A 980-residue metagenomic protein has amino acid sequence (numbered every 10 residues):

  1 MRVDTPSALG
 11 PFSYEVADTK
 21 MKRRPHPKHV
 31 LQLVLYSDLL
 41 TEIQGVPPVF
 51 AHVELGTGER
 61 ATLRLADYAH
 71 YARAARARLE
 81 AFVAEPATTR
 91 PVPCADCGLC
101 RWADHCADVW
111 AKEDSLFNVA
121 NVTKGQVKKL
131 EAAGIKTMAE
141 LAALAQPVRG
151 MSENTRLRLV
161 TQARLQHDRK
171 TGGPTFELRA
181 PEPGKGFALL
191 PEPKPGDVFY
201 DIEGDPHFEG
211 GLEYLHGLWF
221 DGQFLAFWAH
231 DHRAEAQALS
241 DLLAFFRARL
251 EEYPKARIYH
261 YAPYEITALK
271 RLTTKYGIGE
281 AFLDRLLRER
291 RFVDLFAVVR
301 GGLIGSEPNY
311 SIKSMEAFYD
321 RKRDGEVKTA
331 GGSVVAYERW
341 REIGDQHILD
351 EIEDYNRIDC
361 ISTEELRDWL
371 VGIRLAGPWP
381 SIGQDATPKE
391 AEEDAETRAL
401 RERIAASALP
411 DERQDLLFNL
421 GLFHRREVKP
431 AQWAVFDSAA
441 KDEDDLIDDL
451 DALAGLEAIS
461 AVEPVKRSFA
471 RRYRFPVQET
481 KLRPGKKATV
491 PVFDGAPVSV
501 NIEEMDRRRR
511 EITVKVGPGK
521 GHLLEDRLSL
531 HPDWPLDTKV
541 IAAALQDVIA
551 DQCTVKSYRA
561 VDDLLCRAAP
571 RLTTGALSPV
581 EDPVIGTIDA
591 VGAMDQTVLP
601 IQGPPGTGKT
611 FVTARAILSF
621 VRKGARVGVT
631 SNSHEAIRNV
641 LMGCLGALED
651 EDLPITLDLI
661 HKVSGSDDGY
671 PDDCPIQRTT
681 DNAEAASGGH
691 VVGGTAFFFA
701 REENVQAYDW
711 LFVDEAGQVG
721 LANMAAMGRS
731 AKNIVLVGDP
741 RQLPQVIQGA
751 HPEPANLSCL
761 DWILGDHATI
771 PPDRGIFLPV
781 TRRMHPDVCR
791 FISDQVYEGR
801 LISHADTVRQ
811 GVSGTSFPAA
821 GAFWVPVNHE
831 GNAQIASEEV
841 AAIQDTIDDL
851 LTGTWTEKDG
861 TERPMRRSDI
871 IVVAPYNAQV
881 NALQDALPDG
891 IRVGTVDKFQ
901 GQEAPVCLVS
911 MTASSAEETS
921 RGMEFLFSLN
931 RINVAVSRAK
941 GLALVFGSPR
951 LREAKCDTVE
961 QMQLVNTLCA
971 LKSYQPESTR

Functional and structural regions predicted by a protein language model:
M1-R76, G217-L225, A229-D241: Mg2+/Mn2+-dependent nuclease catalytic core
R2-S7, R23-V49, L243-L250, G301 (+4 more regions): Metal-dependent nuclease catalytic cores in nucleic-acid-processing enzymes, especially RNase H-like/related
S7-P11, H26-L65, Y259, E280-R357: Active-site-proximal helix-loop-helix substrate-binding element of RNase H-like nuclease domains
P86-A120, K124, G331-V334, W340-A408: Mixed-charge, glycine-rich, non-catalytic linkers/tails in nucleic-acid processing enzymes
V127-E209, Y214, R247-A248, E412 (+1 more regions): Long, highly charged low-complexity segments
L375-P484, A488-G495, I835-S837, A841-D848 (+4 more regions): Accessory interdomain/linker segments of ATP-dependent helicases and helicase-like nucleic-acid enzymes that mediate
G519-T695, R800-W855: ASCE P-loop NTPase motor cores of helicases and related translocases
R622-G624, S631-G643, S687, A696-R980: Conserved helicase motor core of SF1/SF2 NTP-dependent helicases
